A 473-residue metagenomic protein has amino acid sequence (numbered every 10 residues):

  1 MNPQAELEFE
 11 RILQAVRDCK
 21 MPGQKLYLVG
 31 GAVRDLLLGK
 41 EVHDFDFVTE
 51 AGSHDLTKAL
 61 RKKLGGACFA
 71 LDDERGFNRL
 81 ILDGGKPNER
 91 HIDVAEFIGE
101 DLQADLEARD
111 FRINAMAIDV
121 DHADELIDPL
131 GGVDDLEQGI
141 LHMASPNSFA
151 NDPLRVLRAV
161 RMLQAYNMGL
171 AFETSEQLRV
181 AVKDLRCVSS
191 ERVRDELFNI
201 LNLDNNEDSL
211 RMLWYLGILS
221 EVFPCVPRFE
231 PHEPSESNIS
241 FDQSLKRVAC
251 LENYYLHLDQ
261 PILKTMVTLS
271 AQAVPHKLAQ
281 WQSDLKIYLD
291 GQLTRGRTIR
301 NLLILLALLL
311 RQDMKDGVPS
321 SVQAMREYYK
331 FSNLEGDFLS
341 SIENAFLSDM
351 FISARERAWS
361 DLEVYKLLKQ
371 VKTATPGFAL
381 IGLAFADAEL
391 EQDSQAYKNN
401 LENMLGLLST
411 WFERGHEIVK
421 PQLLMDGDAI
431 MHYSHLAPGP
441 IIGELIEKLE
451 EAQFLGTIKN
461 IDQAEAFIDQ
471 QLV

Functional and structural regions predicted by a protein language model:
M1-V473: Catalytic cores of the polymerase beta-like nucleotidyltransferase superfamily and closely associated nucleotide
